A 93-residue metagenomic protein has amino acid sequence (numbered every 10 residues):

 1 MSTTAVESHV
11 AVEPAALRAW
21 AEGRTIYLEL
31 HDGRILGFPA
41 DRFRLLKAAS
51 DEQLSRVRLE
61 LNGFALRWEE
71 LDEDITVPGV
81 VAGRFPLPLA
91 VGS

Functional and structural regions predicted by a protein language model:
M1-S93: Motif-centric detector for short Cys/His coordination patterns
